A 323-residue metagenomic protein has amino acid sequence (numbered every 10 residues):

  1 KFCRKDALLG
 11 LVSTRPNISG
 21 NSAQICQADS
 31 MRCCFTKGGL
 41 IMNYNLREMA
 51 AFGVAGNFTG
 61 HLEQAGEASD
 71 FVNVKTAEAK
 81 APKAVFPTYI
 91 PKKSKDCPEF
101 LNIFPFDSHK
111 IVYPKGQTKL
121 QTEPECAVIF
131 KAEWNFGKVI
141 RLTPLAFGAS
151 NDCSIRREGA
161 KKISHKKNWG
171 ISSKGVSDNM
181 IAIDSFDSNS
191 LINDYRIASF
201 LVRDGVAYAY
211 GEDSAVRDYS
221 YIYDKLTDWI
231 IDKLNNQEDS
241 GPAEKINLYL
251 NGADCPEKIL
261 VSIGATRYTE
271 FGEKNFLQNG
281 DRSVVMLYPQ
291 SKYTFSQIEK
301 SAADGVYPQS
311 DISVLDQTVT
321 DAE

Functional and structural regions predicted by a protein language model:
C3, C26, C33-C34: Cysteine-centered motifs
L46-A253, Q297-A322: Glycine-enriched loop-and-adjacent helix/strand subsegments that border the catalytic/binding cleft of enzyme cores
K245-L248, V261-E273: Short alpha-helix capping/helix-loop boundary micro-motifs
P256, N279-D281: Loop/turn positions that initiate beta-strands
I263-A265, V284-P289: Conserved "cap/hinge" positions at secondary-structure junctions
F271-E273, Q290-S301: Short, Lys/Arg- and Gly-enriched loop/turn segments at beta-strand edges
